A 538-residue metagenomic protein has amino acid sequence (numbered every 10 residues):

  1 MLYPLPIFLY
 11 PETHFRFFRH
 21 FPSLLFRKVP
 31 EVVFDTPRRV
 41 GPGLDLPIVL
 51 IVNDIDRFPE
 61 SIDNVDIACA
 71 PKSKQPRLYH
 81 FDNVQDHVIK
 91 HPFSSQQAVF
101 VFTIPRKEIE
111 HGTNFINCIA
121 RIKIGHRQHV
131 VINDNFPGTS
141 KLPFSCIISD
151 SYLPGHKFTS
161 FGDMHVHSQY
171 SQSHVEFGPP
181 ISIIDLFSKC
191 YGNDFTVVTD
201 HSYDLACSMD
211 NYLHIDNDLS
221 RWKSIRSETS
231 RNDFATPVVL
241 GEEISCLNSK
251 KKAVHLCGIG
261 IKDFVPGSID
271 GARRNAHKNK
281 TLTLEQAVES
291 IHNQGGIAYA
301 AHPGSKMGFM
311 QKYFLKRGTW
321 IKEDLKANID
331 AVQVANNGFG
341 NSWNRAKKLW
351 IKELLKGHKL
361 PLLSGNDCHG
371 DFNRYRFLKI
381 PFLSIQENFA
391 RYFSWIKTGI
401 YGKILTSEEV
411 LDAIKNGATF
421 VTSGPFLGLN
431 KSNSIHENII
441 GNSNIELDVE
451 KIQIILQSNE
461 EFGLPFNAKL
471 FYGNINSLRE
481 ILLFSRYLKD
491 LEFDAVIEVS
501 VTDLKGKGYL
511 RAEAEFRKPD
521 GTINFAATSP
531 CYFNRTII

Functional and structural regions predicted by a protein language model:
M1-F158, S171, G357-P361, C368-I538: C-terminal functional module detector
G138-A301, G308-F309, Q333-L349, G365-F372 (+1 more regions): A metal-dependent hydrolase metal-coordination microenvironment
K189-C190, I321-K326, L349-K356: Short, surface-exposed basic-aromatic patches at helix termini and helix-loop junctions that form
D233, K251-V254, K326-I329, G357 (+1 more regions): Short, solvent-exposed loop/turn segments at the edges of secondary structure
K262-G271, K316-Q333, G399-K403: Acidic, His- and aromatic-enriched active-site or binding-groove loops in soluble protein domains that engage sugars
A276-Q286, K306, Y313-K316, I414 (+2 more regions): A Trp-anchored, charged/polar loop motif used as the substrate-binding/catalytic surface of acyl/ester-handling
A287-E289, N293-G295, Y299-N328, N373 (+1 more regions): Active-site-proximal loop/helix segments of hydrolase catalytic cores
